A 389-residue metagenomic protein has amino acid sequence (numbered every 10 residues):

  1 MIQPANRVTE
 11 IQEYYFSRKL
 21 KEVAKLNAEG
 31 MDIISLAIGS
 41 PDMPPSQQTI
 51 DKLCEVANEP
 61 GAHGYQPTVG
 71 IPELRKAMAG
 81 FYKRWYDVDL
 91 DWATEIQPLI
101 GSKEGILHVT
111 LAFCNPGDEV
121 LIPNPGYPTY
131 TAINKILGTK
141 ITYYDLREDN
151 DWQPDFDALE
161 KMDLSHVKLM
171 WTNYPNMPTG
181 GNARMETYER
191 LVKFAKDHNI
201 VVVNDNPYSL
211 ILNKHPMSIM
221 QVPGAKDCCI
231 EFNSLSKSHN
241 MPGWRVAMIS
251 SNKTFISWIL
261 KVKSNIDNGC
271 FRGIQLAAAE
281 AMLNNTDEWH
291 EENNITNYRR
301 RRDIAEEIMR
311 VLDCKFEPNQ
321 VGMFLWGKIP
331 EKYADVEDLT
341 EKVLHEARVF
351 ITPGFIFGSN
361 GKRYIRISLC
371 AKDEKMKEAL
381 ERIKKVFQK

Functional and structural regions predicted by a protein language model:
I2-P4, T9-Y14, K19, V23-I33 (+2 more regions): PLP-dependent class I/II
G64-Y65, Y208: Intrinsically disordered, tyrosine-centered linear signaling motifs in cytosolic regions
Y65-I100: Conserved N-terminal alpha-helix of the aminotransferase class I/II PLP-enzyme fold
